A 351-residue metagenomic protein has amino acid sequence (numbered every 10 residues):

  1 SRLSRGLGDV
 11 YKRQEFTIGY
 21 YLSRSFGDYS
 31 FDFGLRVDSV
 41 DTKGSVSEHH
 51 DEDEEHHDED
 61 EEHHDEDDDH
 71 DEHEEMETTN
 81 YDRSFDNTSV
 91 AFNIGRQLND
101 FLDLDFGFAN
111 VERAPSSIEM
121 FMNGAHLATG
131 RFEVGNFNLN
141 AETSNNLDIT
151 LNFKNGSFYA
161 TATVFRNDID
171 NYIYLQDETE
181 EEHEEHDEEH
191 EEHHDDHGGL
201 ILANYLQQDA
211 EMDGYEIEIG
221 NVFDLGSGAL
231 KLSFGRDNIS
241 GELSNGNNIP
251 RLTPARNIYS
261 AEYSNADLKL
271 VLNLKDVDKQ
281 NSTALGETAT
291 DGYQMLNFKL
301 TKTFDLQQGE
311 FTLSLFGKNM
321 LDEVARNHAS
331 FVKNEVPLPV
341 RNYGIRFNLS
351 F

Functional and structural regions predicted by a protein language model:
S1-L7, Y11: Single conserved hydrophobic/aromatic residue that forms the stacking wall/gate of nucleotide- or nucleobase-binding
S4-R5, E15, E48-H50, H64 (+6 more regions): Extracytoplasmic loops and strand-loop junctions of Gram-negative outer membrane beta-barrel proteins
F16, F26-D28, V37-K43, F108-A114 (+8 more regions): Transmembrane beta-strands of outer-membrane beta-barrel pores
D28-F31, D100-L104, S157-A160, L225-L232 (+2 more regions): Repeated loop/turn-to-beta-strand initiation elements of outer-membrane beta-barrel proteins
F33-L35, F92, F106, I149-L151 (+8 more regions): Membrane-embedded beta-strand positions of outer-membrane beta-barrel proteins
M76-N93, Q97, F101, N110-T161 (+6 more regions): Outer-membrane beta-barrel signature, preferentially recognizing the C-terminal barrel domain of Gram-negative
F165-I169, H186-N281, L321-V324, N348: Gram-negative outer-membrane beta-barrel transporters
D170, K279-S282, K302-F351: C-terminal beta-signal and adjacent terminal beta-strands/loops of Gram-negative outer-membrane beta-barrel proteins
